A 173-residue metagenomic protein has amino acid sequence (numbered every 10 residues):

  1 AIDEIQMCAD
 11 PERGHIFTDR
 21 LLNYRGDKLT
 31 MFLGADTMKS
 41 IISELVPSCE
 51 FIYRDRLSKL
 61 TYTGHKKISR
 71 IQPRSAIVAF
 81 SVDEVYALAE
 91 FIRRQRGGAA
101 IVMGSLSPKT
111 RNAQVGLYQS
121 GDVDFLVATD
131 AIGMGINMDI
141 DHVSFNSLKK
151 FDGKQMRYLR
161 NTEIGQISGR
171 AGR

Functional and structural regions predicted by a protein language model:
A1: Inter-Walker segment of RecA-like/P-loop motor cores
E4-T61: Post-DEXD/H (motif II) to motif III coupling segment of the RecA-like Helicase ATP-binding lobe
Q6-M7, G26-D27, D36-S40, L57-L60 (+5 more regions): Conserved nucleotide-binding/hydrolysis micro-motifs of P-loop NTPases
R13, L22-D27, K67-I71, R93-R94 (+2 more regions): Conserved catalytic network of the ASCE P-loop NTPase/AAA+ motor domain
T30-L33, K39, R70-Q95, A99-M103: Conserved strand-helix element at the start of the C-terminal RecA-like helicase core
I41-I42, A87-L88, Q114, I167: Hydrophobic side chains in well-ordered alpha-helices
T61-V78, G153-K154, T162-R173: C-terminal helicase lobe
Q95-G98, M103-P108, N112-G172: Conserved RecA-like helicase motor core of SF1/SF2 enzymes
